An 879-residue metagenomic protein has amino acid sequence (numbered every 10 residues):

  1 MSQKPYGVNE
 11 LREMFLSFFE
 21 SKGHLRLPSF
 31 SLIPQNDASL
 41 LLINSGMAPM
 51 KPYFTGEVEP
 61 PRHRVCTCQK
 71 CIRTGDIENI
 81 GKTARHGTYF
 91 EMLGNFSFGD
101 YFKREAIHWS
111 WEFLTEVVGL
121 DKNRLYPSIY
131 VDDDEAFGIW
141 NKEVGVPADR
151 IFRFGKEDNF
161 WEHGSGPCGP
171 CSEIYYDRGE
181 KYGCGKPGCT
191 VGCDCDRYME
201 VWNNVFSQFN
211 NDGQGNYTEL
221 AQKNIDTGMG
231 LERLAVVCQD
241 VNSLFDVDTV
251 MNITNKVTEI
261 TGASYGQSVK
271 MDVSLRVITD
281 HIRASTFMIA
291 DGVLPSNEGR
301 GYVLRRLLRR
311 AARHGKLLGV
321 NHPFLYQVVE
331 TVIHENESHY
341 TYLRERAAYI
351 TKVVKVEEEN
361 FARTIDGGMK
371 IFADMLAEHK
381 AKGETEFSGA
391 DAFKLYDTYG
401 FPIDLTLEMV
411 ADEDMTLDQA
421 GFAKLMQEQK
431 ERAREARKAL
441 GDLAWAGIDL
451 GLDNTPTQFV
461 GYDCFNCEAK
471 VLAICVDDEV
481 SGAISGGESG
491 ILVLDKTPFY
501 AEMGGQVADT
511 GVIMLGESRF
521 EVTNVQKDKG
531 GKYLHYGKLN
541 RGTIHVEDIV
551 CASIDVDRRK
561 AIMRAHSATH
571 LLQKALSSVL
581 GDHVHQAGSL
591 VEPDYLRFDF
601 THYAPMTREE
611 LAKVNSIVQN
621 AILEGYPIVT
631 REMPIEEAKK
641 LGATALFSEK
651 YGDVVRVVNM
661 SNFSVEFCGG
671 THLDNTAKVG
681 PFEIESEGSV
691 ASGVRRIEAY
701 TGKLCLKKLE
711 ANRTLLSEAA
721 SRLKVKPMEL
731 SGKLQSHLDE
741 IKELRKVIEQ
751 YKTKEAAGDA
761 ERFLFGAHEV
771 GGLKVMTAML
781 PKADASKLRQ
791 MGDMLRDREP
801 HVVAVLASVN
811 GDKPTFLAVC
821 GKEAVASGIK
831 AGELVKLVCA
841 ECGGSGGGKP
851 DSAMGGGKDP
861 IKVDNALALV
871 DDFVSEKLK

Functional and structural regions predicted by a protein language model:
M1-K879: A glycine- and charged-residue-rich anion-binding loop/surface
